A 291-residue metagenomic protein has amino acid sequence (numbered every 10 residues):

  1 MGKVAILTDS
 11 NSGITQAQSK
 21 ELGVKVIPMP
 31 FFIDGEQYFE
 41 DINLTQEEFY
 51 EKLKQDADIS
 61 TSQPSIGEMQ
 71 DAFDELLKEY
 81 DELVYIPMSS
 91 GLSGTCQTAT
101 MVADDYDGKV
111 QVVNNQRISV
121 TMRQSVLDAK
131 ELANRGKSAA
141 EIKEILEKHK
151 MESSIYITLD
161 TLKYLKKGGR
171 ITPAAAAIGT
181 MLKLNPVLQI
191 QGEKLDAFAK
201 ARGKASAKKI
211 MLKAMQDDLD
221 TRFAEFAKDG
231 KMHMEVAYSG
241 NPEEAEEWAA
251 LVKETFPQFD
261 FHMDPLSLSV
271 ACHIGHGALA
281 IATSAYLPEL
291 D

Functional and structural regions predicted by a protein language model:
K3, N11-K25, P30, E82 (+2 more regions): Mixed-charge interfacial surface used for oligomerization/domain docking and macromolecular partner engagement
V4-Q63, E68: N-terminal glycine-rich anion-binding loop in soluble enzyme alpha/beta folds
T8, P87, Y238: Short beta-strand/turn micro-motifs composed of small residues that flank or help shape donor/cofactor-binding pockets
Y38, F49-Y50, F73, Y80 (+4 more regions): Aromatic side chains
D56-G91, Q97-T98, K143, K150: Glycine-rich phosphate- or other oxyanion-binding loops that anchor nucleotides, phosphorylated ligands
